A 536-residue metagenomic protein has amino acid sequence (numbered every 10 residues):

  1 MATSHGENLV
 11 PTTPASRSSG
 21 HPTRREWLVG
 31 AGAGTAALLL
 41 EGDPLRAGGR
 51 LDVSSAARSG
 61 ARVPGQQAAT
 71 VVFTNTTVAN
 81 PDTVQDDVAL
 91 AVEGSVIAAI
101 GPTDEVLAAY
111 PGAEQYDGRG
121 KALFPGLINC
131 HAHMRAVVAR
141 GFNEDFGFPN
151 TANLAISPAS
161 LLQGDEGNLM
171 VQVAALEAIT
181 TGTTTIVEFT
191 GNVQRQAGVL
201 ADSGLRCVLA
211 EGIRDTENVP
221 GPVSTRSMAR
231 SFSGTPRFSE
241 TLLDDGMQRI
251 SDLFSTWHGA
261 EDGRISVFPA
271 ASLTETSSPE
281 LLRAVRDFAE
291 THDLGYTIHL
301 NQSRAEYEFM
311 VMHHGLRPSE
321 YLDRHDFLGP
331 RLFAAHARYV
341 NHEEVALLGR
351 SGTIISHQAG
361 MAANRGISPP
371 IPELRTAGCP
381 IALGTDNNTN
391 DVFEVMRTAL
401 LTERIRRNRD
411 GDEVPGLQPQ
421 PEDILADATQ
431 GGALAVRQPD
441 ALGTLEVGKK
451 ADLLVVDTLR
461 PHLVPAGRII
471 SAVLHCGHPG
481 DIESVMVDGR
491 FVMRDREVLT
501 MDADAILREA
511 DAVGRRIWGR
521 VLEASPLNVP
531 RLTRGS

Functional and structural regions predicted by a protein language model:
A2-V88, V92-G94, T103, A109 (+1 more regions): Active-site microenvironment of metallo-dependent hydrolases
G48, G198-R338, E343: Metal-coordinating catalytic core of metallo-dependent amide/deamination hydrolases
Q67-T74, A108-N150, Q172, I179-T180: Replace "His-x-His-based motif
T76, L90, S95, G120 (+14 more regions): Divalent metal-coordination and catalytic microenvironments
V138-L169, L176, E211-E240, R304-R331 (+1 more regions): Active-site gating loops and adjacent loop-to-helix segments of metal-dependent hydrolytic enzymes
R140-L205, G246-D262, D511-R516: Alpha-helical scaffold segments that flank or form the walls of functional sites
G204-R206, E290-D293, F327-P330, L347-S356 (+2 more regions): Glycine-enriched alpha-helix->loop->beta-strand junction motifs that scaffold or abut catalytic
R324-R331, P372-R460: His/Asp/Glu-enriched, well-ordered alpha-helical/loop segment that forms or immediately abuts the divalent-metal
